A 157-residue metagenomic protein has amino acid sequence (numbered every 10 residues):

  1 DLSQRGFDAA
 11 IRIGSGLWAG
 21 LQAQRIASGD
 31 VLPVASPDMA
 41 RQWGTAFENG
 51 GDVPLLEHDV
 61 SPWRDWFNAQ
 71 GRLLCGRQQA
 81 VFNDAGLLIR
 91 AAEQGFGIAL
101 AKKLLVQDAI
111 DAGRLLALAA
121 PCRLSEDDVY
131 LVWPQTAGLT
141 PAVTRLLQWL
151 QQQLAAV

Functional and structural regions predicted by a protein language model:
D1-V81: Acidic, Gly/Pro-rich loop/turn segments at junctions of secondary structure
L2-S3, G50, R90-G95, I110 (+1 more regions): Hydrophobic residues within well-ordered alpha-helices
Q24, I89-R90, T144: Alpha-helical segments flanking ligand/cofactor-binding loops in enzyme cores
V34, L100, V132-P134: Short hydrophobic/aromatic beta-strand micro-patches that form the beta-sheet surface supporting nucleotide- or nucleic
G44, F67-Q70, I110, A119 (+1 more regions): Short, flexible helix/strand-to-coil boundary loops that buttress conserved ligand/catalytic motifs in alpha/beta
L73-L118, L124-S125, L139: Hydrophobic hinge/microswitch elements
L104-A112, C122-V157: C-terminal effector-binding regulatory domain of bacterial HTH transcription factors
